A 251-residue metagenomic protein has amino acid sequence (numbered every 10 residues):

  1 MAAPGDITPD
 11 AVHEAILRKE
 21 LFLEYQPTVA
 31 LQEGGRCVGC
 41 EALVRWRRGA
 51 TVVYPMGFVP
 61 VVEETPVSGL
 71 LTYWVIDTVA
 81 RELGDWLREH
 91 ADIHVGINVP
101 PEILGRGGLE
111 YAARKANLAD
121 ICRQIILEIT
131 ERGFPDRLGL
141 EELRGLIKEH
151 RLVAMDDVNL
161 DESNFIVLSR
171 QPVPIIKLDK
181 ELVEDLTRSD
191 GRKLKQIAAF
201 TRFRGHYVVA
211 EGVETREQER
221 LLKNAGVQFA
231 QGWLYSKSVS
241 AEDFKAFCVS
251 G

Functional and structural regions predicted by a protein language model:
M1-D6, D10, A15, W46-G49 (+3 more regions): EAL-family c-di-GMP phosphodiesterase catalytic domain
T8, V61-V62, V75-E82, A112-A113 (+2 more regions): Structural preference for long, well-ordered alpha-helical segments in enzyme cores
A11, E24-Q26, H94-G96, Q231: PAS and PAS-like sensory modules
I16, V62, D120, L146-I147 (+1 more regions): A generic structural signal for well-ordered alpha-helical segments
E20-F22, G57, D92-G96, Q124-I126 (+2 more regions): Residues at or immediately flanking beta-strands
L21-P60: A short, well-structured catalytic beta-strand-centered motif of the EAL phosphodiesterase domain for c-di-GMP
C37-G39, V67-E141, G212: Catalytic core of bacterial c-di-GMP phosphodiesterases, primarily the EAL and HD-GYP domains, capturing alpha-helical
L83-L87, N117, L140-H150, K195-R202 (+1 more regions): Surface-exposed amphipathic alpha-helices with a cationic face
